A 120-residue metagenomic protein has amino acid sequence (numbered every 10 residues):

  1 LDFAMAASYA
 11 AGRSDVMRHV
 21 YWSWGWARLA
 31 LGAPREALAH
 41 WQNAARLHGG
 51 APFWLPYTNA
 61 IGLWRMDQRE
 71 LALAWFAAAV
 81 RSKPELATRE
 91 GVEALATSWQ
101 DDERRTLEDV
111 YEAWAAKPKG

Functional and structural regions predicted by a protein language model:
L1, L38-A39, E70-A77, R104-Y111: Conserved positions within tetratricopeptide repeat
D2-F53: Alpha-helical adaptor scaffolds
A11-V16, H48-P56, R81-L95: Boundary/linker segments of alpha-helical solenoid repeat arrays
W26, Y57-I61: Residue-level recognition of tetratricopeptide repeat
G32, M66-Q68: Short helix-adjacent coil turns
G49, Q68-E70: Secondary-structure boundary elements
I61-R65, A78-R81: Short basic/hydrophobic patches in alpha-helices and adjacent helix-turn junctions that form amphipathic surface motifs
A78-G120: Terminal, low-structured helical/coil segments at or just beyond the last alpha-helical repeat
